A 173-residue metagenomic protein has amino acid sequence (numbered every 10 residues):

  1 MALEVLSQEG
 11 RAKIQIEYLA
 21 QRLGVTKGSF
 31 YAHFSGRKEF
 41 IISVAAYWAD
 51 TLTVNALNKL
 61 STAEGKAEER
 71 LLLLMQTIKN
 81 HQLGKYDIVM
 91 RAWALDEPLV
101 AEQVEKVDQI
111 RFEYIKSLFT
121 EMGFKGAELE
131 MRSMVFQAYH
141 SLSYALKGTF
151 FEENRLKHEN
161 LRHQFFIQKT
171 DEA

Functional and structural regions predicted by a protein language model:
M1-Q8, N55, K59, M90 (+1 more regions): Solvent-exposed, amphipathic alpha-helical segments
E4-E39, S43: Helix-turn-helix
S43, L57-G84, F136: Hydrophobic alpha-helical connector segments
A46-T53: Short, basic, alpha-helical segments at the C-terminal edge of helix-turn-helix-like DNA-binding modules
E68-N80, V89, L156, H163 (+1 more regions): Amphipathic alpha-helical segments that line or abut small-molecule/effector binding pockets and mediate allosteric
H81-E102: Amphipathic alpha-helical segments used for helix-helix packing
L99, Q103-I110, Y114: Short, solvent-exposed amphipathic helices
A101, E105, T120-A173: Hydrophobic/aromatic-rich alpha-helical bundle segments in the mid-to-C-terminal region
